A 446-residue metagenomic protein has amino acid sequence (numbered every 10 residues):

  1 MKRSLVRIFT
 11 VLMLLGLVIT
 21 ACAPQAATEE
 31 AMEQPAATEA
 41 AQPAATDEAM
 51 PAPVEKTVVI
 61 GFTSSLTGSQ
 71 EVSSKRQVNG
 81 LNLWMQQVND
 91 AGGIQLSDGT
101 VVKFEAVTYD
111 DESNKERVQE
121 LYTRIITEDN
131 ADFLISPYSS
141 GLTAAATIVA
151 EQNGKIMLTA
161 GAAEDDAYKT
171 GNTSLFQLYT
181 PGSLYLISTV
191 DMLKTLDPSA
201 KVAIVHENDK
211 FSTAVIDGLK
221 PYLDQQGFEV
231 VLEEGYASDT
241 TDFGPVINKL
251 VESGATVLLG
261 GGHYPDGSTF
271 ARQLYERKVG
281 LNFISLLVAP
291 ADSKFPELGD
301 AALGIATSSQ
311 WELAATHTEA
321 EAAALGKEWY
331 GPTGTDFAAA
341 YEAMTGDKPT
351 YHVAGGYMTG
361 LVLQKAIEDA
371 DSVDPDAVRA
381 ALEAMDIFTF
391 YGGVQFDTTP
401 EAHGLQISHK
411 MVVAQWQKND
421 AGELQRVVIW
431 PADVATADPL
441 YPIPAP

Functional and structural regions predicted by a protein language model:
M1-V59, A445-P446: Short, low-complexity disordered leader/linker segments with a strong preference for bacterial N-terminal type II
P53-V54, G61-W84, Y109-K115, Y138-S139 (+2 more regions): Extracytoplasmic "Venus flytrap"
E71-S97, D217-D224: Short, polar/charged alpha-helical segment
V72-N79, I94-K169, L178, Y236-F243 (+1 more regions): Beta-alpha junction/loop-to-helix N-cap segments that form part of ligand/metal-binding clefts
N79, A131-E233, N282-A315: Extracytoplasmic ligand/sensor domains, especially the bilobed periplasmic-binding protein
S140-E151, A255-R277, T359-G360: Hydrophobic alpha-helical
L274-Y357, R426-A445: Extracellular/periplasmic periplasmic-binding protein-like sensory domains
A340-V353, Q364-R426: Segments of small-molecule ligand-sensing domains
